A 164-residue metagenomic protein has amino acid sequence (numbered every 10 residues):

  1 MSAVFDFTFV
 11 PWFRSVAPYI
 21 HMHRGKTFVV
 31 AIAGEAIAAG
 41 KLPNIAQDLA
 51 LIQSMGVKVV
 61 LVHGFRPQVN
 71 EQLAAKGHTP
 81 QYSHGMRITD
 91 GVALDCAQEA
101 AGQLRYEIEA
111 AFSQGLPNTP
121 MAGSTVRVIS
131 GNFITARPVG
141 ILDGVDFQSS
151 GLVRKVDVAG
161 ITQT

Functional and structural regions predicted by a protein language model:
M1-T164: Nucleotide/pyrophosphate-binding catalytic subdomain
